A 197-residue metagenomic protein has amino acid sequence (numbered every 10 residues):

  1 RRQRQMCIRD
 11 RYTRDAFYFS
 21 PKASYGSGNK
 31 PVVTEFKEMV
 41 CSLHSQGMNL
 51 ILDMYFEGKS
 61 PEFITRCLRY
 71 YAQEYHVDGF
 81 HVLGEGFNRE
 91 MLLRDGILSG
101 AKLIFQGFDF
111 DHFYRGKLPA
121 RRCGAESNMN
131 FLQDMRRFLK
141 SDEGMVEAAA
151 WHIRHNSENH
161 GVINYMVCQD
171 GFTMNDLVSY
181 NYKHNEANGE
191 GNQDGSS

Functional and structural regions predicted by a protein language model:
Q3-I8: Short, small-residue-biased leader/transition segments that mark boundaries at the very start of proteins
R9-N49, G58-E74, H184-S197: Aromatic- and acidic-residue-enriched carbohydrate-binding clefts of CAZyme catalytic domains
Y12, F19, L50-M54, Y71-A72 (+2 more regions): Long, contiguous hydrophobic alpha-helical segments, chiefly transmembrane helices and signal peptides
T34-E35, S42-Y114: Active-site neighborhood of glycoside hydrolase catalytic domains
H76, N88-S197: Conserved alpha/beta catalytic core and glycan-binding cleft of carbohydrate-active enzymes
